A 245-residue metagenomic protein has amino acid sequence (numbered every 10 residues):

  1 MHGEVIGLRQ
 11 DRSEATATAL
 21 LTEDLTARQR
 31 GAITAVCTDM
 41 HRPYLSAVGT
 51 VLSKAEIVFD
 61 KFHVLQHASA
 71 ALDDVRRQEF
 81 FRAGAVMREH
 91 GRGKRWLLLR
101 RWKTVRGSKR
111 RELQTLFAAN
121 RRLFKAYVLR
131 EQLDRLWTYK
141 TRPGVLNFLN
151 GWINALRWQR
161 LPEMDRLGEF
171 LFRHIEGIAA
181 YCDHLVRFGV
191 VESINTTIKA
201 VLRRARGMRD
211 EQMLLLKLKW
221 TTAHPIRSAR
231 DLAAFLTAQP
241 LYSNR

Functional and structural regions predicted by a protein language model:
M1-E4, H67: Metal-dependent phosphodiester-processing active-site neighborhood
E4-Q29: Active-site beta-loop-alpha junctions of metal-dependent nucleic acid enzymes, especially the RNase H-like/DDE
E23, R28-K54, F62-Q66, A85-R245: Acidic/histidine-rich catalytic cores and adjacent linkers of DNA breakage/strand-transfer/modification proteins
T50-E56, L72-R76: Short secondary-structure boundary/capping segments
V64-A85: Short alpha-helix plus adjacent loop in nuclease-associated cores
